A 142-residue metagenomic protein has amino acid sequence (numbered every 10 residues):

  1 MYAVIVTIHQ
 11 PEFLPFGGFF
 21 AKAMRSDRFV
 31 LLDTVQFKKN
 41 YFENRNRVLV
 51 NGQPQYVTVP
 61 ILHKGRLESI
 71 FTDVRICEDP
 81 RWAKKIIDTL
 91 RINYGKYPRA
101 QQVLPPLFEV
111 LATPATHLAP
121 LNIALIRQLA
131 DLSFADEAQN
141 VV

Functional and structural regions predicted by a protein language model:
Y2-V142: Residues lining hydrophobic/aromatic ligand-binding pockets adjacent to catalytic sites
